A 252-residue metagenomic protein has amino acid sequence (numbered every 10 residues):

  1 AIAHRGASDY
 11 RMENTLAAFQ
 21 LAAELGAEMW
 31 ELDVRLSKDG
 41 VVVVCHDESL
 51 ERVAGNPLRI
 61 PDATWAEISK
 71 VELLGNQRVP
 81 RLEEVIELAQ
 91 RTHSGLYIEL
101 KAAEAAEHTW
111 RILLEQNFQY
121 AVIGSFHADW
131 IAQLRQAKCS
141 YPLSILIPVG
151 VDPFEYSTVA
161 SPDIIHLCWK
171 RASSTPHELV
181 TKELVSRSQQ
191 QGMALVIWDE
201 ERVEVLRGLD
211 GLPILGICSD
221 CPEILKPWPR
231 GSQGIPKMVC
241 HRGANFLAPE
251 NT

Functional and structural regions predicted by a protein language model:
A1-T252: Phosphate-group recognition and catalysis centered on beta-loop-alpha active-site segments
